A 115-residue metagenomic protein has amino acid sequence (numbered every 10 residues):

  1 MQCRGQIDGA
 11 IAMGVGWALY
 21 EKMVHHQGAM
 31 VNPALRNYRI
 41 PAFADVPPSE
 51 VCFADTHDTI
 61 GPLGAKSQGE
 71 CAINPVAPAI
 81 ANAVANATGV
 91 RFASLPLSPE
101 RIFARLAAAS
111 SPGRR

Functional and structural regions predicted by a protein language model:
M1-R115: Cofactor-binding beta-sheet edge motifs in enzyme active sites
